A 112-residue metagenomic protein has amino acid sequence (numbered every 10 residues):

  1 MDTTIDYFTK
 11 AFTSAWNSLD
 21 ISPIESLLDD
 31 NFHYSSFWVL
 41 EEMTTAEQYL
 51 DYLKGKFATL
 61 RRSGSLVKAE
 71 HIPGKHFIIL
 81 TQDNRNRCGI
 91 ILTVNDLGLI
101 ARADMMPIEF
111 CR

Functional and structural regions predicted by a protein language model:
M1, Y34-F37, R102-M105: Charged, low-complexity, helix/coiled-coil-prone segments
M1-D2, A46, L99: Intrinsic-disorder-associated interaction segments
M1-S22, S26, D30: Short, low-complexity N-terminal intrinsically disordered segments enriched in polar/charged residues
A15, V39-L40, I91: Short N-terminal micro-motifs specific to bacterial/archaeal maturation and metal-cluster initiation sites
S22-H71: A solvent-exposed, acidic/Ser-Thr-rich amphipathic alpha-helical stretch
L50-R112: A beta-strand edge to alpha-helix "cap/lid" segment located at domain peripheries
